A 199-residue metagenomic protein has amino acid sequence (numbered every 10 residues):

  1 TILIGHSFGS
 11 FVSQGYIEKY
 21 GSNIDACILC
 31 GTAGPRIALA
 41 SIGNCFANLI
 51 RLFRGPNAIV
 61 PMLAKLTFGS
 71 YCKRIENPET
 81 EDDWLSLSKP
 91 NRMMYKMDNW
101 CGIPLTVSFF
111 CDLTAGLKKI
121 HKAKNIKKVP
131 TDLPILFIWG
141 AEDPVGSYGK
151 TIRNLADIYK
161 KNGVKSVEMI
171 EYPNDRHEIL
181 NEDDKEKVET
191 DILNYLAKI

Functional and structural regions predicted by a protein language model:
T1-S7: Alpha/beta-hydrolase fold nucleophile elbow
S13-W100: Alpha/beta-hydrolase-fold enzymes
L105-K127: Active-site nucleophile elbow and catalytic-triad environment of alpha/beta-hydrolase enzymes
V129-I135, N162-K165: Short, proline-enriched alpha-helix->beta-strand connector loops that line the catalytic pocket of alpha/beta-hydrolase
F137-W139: Short beta-strand/loop motif that positions the catalytic acidic residue of the alpha/beta-hydrolase fold
A141-P144, D175-R176: Acidic beta-to-alpha connecting loop that harbors the catalytic carboxylate
P144-N154: Conserved alpha/beta-hydrolase "acid-adjacent" motif
N162, S166-I199: Catalytic active-site module of serine/aspartate enzymes centered on a nucleophile-bearing elbow/loop
